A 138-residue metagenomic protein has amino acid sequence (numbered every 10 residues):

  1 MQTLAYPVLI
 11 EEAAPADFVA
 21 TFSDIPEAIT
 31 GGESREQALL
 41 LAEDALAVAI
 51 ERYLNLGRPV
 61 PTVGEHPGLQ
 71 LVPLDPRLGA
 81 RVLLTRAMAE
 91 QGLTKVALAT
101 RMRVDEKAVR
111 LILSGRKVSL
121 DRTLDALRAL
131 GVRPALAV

Functional and structural regions predicted by a protein language model:
M1-A16, T21: N-terminal segment of the canonical double-stranded RNA-binding domain
M1-A5, L41-I112, R116-K117, T123: Short, charged, surface-exposed hinge/linker loops at domain edges that act as mobile lids or interdomain connectors
V19, P73-R77, A135: Short amphipathic alpha-helix starts
A20, A38, L98: Hydrophobic pocket/interface hotspot
P26-Q37: A short, exposed loop/beta-hairpin motif centered on an aromatic-Gly-Thr core
L120-V138: DNA major-groove recognition helix of helix-turn-helix/homeodomain DNA-binding modules
